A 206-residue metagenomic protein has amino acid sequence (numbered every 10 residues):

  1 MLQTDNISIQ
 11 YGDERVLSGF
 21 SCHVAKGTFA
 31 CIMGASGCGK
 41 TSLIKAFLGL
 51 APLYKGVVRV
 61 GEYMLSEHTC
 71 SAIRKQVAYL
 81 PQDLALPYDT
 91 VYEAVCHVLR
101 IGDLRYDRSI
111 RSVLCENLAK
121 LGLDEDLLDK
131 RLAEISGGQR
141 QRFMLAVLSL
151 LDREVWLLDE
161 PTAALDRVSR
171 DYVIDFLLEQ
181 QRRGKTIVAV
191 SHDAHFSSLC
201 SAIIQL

Functional and structural regions predicted by a protein language model:
L48: Helix-to-loop junction immediately C-terminal to a conserved catalytic motif
P52-M64, I73: Conserved ABC transporter NBD signature motif
D89-L104: Q-loop/switch helix immediately C-terminal to the Walker
R108-L127: Conserved ABC ATPase "signature" region
R131-I135, Q139: Conserved ABC ATPase signature
W156-E160: Catalytic Walker B motif of ABC-type/P-loop ATPase nucleotide-binding domains
R167-S169: Helix N-cap at the start of a conserved alpha-helix in ABC-type nucleotide-binding domains
